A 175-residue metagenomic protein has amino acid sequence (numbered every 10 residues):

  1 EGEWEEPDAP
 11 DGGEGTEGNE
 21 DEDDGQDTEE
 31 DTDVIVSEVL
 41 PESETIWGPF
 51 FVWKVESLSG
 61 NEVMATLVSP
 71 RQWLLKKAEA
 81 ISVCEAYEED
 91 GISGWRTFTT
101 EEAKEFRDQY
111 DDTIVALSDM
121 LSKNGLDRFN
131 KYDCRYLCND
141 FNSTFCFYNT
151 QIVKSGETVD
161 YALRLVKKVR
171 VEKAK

Functional and structural regions predicted by a protein language model:
E1-I92, S143-K175: Short, compositionally biased
I81-G94, T100-K154, V166-V169: An exposed tryptophan-centered "aromatic clamp" motif
